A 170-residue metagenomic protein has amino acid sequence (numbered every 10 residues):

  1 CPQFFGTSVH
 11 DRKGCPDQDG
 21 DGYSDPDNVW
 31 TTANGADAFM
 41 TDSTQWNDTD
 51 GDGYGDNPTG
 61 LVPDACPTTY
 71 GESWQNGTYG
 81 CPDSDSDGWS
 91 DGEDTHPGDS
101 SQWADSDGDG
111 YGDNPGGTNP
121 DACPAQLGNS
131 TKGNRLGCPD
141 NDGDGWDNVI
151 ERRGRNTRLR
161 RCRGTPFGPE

Functional and structural regions predicted by a protein language model:
C1-E170: Extracellular calcium-associated, cysteine-rich motifs in secreted modular proteins
